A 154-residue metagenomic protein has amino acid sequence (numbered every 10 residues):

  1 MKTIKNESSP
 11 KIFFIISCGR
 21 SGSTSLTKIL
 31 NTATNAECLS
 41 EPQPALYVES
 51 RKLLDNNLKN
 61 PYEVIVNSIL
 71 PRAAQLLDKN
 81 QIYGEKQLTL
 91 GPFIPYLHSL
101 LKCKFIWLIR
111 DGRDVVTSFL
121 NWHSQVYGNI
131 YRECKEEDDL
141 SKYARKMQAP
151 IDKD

Functional and structural regions predicted by a protein language model:
M1-L77, N121-A144: PAPS-dependent sulfotransferase catalytic core
I12-F13, N80-I82, K104: Short active-site oxyanion
I16, G84-L88, I109-R110: Short His-Asn-centered micro-motif
P42, K86-Q87, G112-V115: Generic detector of well-ordered alpha-helical packing
P71-Y96: Glycine-rich phosphate-binding loop used to anchor ATP phosphates in small-molecule kinases, encompassing both
G91-D154: PAPS-dependent sulfotransferase catalytic domain
